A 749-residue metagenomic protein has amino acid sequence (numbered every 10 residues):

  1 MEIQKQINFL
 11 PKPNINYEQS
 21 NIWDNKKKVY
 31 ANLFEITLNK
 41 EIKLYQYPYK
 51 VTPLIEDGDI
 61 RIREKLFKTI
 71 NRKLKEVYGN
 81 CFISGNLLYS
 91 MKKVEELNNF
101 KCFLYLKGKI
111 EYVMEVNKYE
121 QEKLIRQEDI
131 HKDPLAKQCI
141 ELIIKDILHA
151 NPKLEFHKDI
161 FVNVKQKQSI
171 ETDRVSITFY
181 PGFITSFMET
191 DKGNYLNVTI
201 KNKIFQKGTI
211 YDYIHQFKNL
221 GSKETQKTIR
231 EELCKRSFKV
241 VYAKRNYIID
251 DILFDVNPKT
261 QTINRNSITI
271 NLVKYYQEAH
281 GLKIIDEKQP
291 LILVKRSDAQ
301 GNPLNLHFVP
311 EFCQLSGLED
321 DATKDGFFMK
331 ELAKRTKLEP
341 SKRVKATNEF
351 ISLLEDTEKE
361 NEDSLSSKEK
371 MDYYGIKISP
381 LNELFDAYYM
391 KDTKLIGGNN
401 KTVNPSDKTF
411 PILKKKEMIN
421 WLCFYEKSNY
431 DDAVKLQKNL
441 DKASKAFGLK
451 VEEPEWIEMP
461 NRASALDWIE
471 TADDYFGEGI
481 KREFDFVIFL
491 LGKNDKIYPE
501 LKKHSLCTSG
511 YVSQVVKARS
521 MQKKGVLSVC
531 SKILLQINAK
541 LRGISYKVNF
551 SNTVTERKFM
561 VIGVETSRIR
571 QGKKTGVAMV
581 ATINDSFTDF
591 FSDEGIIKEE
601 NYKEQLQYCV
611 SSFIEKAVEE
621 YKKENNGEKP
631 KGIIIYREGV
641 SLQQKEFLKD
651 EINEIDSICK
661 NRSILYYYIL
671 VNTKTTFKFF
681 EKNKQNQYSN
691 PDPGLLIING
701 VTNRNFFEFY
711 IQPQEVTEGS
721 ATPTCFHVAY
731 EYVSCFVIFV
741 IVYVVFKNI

Functional and structural regions predicted by a protein language model:
M1, I252-P258, T269, K274-H280 (+9 more regions): N-terminal leader/early-domain signal
M1-T357, N361-E362: Noncatalytic nucleic-acid binding interfaces
E2-K27, K40-E41, P48-T52, G58 (+18 more regions): Long, contiguous domain-sized segments
R61, K65, L135, E224 (+14 more regions): Alpha-helix boundary/N-cap detector
Y276, C423, I635: A residue-level signal for conserved active-site and pocket-lining positions in enzyme catalytic cores
N305-K415, K524-R557: Flexible inter-domain linker/hinge segments
P405-A446, S567: Domain-scale, conserved, charged regions that form catalytic cores and adjacent regulatory/interaction surfaces
